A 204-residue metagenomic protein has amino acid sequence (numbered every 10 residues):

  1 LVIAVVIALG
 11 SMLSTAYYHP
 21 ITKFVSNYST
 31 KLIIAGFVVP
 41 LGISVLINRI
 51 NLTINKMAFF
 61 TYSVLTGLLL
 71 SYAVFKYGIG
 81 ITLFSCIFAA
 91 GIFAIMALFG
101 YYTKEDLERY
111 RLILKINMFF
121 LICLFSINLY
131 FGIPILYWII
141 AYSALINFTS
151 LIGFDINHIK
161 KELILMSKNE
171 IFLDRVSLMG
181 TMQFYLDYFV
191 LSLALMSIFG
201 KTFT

Functional and structural regions predicted by a protein language model:
L1-T204: A hydrophobic alpha-helical transmembrane-helix feature that marks the membrane cores and membrane-interface segments
